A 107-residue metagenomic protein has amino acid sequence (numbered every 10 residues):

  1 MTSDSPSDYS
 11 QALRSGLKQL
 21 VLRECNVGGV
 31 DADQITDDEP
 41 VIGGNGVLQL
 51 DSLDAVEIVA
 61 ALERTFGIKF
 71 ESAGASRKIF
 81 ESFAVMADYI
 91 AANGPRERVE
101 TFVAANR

Functional and structural regions predicted by a protein language model:
T2-L50, A55-R107: Phosphopantetheine-dependent thiolation modules in NRPS/PKS and related acyl-activating systems
